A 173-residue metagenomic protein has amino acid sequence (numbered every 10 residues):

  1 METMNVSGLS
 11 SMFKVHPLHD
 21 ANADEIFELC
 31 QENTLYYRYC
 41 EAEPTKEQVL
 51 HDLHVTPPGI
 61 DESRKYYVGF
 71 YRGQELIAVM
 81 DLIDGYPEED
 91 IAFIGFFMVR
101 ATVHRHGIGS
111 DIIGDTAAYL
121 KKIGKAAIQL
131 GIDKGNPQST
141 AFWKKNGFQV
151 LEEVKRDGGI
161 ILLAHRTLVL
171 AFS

Functional and structural regions predicted by a protein language model:
E2-F13, P17-A23, E28-H104, I113-D115 (+4 more regions): Acetyl-CoA-dependent GNAT
G107: Glycine-rich phosphate-binding loop
S110: Residues forming the Rossmann-fold NAD(P)(H) cofactor-binding site
L130-T140, D157-G159: Conserved beta-strand-loop-alpha-helix junction that forms the acyl-donor binding cleft
K144-E153: Conserved acetyl-CoA-binding loop of GNAT-fold acetyltransferases
